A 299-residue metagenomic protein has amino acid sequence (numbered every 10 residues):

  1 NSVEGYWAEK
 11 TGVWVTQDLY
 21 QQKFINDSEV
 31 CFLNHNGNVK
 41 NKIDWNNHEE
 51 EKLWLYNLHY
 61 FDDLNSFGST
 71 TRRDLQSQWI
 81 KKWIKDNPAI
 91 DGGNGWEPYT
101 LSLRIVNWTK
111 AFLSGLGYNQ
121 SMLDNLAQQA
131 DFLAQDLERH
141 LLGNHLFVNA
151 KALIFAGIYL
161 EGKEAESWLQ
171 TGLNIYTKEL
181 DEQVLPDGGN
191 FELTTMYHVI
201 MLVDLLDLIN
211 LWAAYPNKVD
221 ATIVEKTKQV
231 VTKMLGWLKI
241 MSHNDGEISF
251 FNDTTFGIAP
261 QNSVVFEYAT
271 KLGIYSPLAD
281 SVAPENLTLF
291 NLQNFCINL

Functional and structural regions predicted by a protein language model:
N1-D44: Extreme N-terminal leader/anchor segments
N1-Y6, M122, P284-L287, Q293-N294: Short intrinsically disordered, low-complexity coil segments enriched in acidic
V13, Q17-D18, G162, T194 (+1 more regions): Helix N-terminus capping/helix-initiation residues
F24, Y176-T177, S281-N286: Residues that act as N-cap/strand-start positions at coil-to-secondary-structure junctions
E29-C31, D44, D62, A152 (+3 more regions): Generic structural signal for residues positioned in beta-strands
E51-V231: Aromatic-lined, polymer-binding surfaces characteristic of secreted/periplasmic polysaccharide-degrading enzymes
G189-L299: Carbohydrate-active enzyme catalytic cores, enriched for enzymes that act on polyanionic acidic polysaccharides
